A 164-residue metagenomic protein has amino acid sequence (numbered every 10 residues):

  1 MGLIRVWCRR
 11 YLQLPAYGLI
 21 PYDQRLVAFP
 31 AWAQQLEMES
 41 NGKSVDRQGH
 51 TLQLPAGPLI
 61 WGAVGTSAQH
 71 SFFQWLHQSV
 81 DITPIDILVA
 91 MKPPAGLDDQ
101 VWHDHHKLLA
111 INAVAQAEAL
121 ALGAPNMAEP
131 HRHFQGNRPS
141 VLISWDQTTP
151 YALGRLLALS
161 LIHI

Functional and structural regions predicted by a protein language model:
M1-I162: A SIS-like phosphosugar-recognition module
